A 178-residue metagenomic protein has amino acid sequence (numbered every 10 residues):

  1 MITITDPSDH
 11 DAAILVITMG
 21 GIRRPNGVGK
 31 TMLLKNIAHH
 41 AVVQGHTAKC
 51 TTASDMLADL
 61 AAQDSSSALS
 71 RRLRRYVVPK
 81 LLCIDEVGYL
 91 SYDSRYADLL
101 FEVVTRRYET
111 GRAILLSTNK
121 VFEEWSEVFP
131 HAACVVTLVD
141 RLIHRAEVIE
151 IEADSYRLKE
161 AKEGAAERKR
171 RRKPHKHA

Functional and structural regions predicted by a protein language model:
M1-I2, H10-G27: Generic low-complexity, intrinsically disordered segments
G20-N26, Q44, V87, E152: Short glycine-rich loop/turn motifs that provide flexible caps or phosphate-binding loops at active sites
V28-G45: Walker A/P-loop
K30, D85-E86: Acidic active-site catalytic centers that drive phospho-/nucleotidyl reactions and related ester hydrolyses
A48: Glycine-rich loop-to-alpha-helix module at the N-terminal edge of alpha/beta enzyme cores
T51, D55-R74, V78-L81, V87-A178: Replace "adjacent to P-loop NTPase cores in ATP/GTP-dependent enzymes" with "adjacent to NTP-binding cores
